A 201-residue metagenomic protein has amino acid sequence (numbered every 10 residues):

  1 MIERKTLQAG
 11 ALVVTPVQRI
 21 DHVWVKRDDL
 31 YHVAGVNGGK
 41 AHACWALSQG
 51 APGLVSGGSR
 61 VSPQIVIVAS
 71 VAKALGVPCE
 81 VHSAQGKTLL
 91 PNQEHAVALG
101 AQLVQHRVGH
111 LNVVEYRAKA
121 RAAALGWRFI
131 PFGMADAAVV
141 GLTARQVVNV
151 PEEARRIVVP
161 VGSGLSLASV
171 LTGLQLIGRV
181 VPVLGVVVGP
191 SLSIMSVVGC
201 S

Functional and structural regions predicted by a protein language model:
M1-P52: Positively charged, low-complexity intrinsically disordered leader regions
K40-S56, Q64, R145-E153: Glycine-rich beta-alpha loop segments
A51-V71, L75-S83, R155-S163: A short, small-residue-rich loop immediately preceding and capping a beta-strand
V68, A118, V170: Aromatic/hydrophobic pocket-lining residues that form π-stacking "cages" and hydrophobic walls in ligand
L75-V77, L99, L125, I177-R179: Helix C-cap/helix->beta junction micro-motif
C79-G86, L184-P190: Short internal beta-strands
Q85-E153, S201: Small/polar-residue-rich loop-to-helix segments that shape phosphate-bearing ligand pockets
A138-S201: Glycine-rich phosphate/pyrophosphate-binding loop at beta-loop-alpha junctions
